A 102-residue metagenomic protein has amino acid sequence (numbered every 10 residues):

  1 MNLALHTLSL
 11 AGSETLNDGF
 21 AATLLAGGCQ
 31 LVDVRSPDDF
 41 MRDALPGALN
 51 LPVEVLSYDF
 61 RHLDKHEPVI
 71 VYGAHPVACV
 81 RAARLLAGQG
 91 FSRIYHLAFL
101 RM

Functional and structural regions predicted by a protein language model:
M1-R42: Flexible, polar/low-complexity N-terminal or interdomain linker segments that lie immediately upstream of folded
C29, A48, I94: Short, conserved active-site loop motifs that form the nucleotide-linked donor/cofactor pocket
V32-D33, A48, L86: Conserved small-residue
F40-P46, F60-L63: Short loop/helix-cap segments at secondary-structure boundaries that form the rim of catalytic
L51-P52: Short acidic-hydrophobic, aromatic-tinged amphipathic segments that line or gate anion-handling sites
V55-Y58: Alpha-helical scaffolding within the catalytic cores of extracellular/periplasmic polymer-degrading hydrolases
F60-M102: Catalytic cysteine-centered active loop of the rhodanese-like fold, especially the PTP/DSP P-loop
